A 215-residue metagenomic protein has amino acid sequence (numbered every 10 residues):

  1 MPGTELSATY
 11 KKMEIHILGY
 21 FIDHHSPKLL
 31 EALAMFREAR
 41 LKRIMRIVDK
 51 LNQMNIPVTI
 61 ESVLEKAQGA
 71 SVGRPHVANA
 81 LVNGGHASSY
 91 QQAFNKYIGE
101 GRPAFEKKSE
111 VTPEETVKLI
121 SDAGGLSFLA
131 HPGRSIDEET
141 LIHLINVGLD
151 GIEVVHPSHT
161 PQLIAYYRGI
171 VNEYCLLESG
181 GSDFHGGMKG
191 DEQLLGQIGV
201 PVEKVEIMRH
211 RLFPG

Functional and structural regions predicted by a protein language model:
M1-V72, V147, G151-Y174, S179-K189 (+1 more regions): A metal-dependent hydrolase metal-coordination microenvironment
K42, N79-G84, G101-K108, A130-S135: Short acidic/polar alpha-helix capping motifs at helix-coil junctions
K50, A80, L119, H143 (+1 more regions): Alpha-helical scaffold elements within enzyme catalytic domains, especially in hydrolases
M54-P103: Hydrophobic, aromatic-enriched interface-forming segments
E106-V147: Conserved, well-ordered alpha-helix/loop/beta-strand core segments that scaffold catalytic motifs
T140-I142, A165-Y166, E192-Q193: Short amphipathic alpha-helical segments
H143-H156, Q193-P214: Structural recognition of alpha->loop->beta junctions
